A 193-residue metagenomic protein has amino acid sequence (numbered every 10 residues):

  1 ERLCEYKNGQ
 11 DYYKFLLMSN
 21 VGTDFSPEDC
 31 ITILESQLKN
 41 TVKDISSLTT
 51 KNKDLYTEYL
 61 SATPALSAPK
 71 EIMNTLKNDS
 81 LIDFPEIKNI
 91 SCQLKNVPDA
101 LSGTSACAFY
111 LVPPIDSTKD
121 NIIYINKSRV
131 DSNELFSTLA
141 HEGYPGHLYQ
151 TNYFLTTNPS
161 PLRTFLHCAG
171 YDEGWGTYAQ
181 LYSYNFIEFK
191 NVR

Functional and structural regions predicted by a protein language model:
E1-R193: N-terminal maturation segment of proteins
